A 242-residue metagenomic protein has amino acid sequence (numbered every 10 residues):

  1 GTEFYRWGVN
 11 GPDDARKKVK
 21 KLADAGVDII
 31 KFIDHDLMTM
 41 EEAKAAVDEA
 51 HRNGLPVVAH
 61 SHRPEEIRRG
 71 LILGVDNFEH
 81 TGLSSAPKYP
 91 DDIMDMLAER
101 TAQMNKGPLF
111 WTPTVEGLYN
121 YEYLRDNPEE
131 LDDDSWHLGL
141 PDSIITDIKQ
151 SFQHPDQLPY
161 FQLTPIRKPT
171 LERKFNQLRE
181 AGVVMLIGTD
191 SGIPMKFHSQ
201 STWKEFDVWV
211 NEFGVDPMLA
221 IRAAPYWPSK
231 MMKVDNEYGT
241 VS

Functional and structural regions predicted by a protein language model:
G1-K17, P56-V57: Active-site mouth loops of central-metabolism enzymes
V9-R16, M40, K44, D91 (+4 more regions): Non-membrane alpha-helical structural segments and their capping/turn regions in soluble enzymes
L22-D36, D190: Short acidic, glycine-rich surface-loop motifs adjacent to enzyme active sites
A25, N53, A181: Conserved dinucleotide-binding and phosphotransfer motif residues
F32-K168, I193, G214, M232: Active-site core of metal-dependent hydrolases
D156-L158, K168-S242: His/Asp/Glu-enriched, well-ordered alpha-helical/loop segment that forms or immediately abuts the divalent-metal
